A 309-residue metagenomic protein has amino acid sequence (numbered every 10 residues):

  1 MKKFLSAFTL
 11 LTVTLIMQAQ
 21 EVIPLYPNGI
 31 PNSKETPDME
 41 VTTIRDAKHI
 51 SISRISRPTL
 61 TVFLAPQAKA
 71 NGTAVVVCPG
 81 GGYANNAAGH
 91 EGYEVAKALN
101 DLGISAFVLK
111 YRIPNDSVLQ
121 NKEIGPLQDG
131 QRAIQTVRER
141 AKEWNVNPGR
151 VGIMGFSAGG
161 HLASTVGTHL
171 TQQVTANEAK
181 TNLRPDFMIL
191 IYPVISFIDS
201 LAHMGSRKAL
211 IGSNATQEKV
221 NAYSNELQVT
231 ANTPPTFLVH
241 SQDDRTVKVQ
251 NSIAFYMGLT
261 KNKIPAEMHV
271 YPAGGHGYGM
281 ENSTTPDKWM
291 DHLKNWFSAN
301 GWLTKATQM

Functional and structural regions predicted by a protein language model:
M1-V22: Bacterial Sec-dependent N-terminal signal peptides
Q20-K69: N-terminal cap/lid segment of alpha/beta-hydrolase-fold proteins
T42-A47, P193-Q228, P234: Mobile cap/lid helix-loop segments that gate and shape the active-site cleft of serine hydrolases
N71-G80: Short beta-strand element of the alpha/beta-hydrolase
N86-A88, G92-A96, L109-P148, N282-K288: Catalytic nucleophile-loop/oxyanion-hole region of alpha/beta-hydrolase and closely related hydrolase-like folds
R132-A202, V220: Primarily recognizes the serine-hydrolase "nucleophile elbow" in alpha/beta-hydrolase and SGNH/GDSL folds
L238-H240, D244: Short beta-strand/loop motif that positions the catalytic acidic residue of the alpha/beta-hydrolase fold
V249, I253-M309: C-terminal catalytic histidine-bearing segment of alpha/beta-hydrolase fold enzymes
